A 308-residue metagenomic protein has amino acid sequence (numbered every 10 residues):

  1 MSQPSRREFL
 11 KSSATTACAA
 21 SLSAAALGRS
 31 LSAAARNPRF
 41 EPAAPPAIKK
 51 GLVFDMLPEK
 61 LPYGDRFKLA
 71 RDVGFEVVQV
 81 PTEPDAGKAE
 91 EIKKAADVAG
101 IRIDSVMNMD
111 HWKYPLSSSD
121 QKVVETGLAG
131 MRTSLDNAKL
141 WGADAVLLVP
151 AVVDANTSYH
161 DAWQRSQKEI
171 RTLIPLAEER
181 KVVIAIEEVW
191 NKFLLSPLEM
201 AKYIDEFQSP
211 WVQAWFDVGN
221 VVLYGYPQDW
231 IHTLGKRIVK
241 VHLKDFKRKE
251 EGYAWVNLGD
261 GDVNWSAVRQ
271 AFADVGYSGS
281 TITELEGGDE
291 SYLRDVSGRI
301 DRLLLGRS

Functional and structural regions predicted by a protein language model:
S2-G51, M56, K60-R71, P197-V212 (+2 more regions): Histidine-acidic metal/acid-base catalytic patches
S13-S23, P42-A44, S117-F216, V221-L223 (+1 more regions): Active-site acidic/histidine proton-transfer and metal-coordination neighborhood in alpha/beta enzyme cores
F40-V53, S105-L116, P150-V153: N-terminal small/glycine-rich loop or linker at the start of catalytic domains across soluble metabolic enzymes
M56-P58, T82-P84, M109-W112, P150-D154 (+4 more regions): Active-site-proximal loop/turn and secondary-structure-junction residues that shape catalytic pockets, frequently
F75, A138, A143, I238 (+1 more regions): A structural motif
V80-D97, P150-T157: Glycine-rich, proline-tolerant flexible connector loops at the mouths of alpha/beta enzymes
G87-G100, G130-L140, Y226-K236, Q270: Short amphipathic alpha-helices and their capping/turn segments at secondary-structure boundaries
